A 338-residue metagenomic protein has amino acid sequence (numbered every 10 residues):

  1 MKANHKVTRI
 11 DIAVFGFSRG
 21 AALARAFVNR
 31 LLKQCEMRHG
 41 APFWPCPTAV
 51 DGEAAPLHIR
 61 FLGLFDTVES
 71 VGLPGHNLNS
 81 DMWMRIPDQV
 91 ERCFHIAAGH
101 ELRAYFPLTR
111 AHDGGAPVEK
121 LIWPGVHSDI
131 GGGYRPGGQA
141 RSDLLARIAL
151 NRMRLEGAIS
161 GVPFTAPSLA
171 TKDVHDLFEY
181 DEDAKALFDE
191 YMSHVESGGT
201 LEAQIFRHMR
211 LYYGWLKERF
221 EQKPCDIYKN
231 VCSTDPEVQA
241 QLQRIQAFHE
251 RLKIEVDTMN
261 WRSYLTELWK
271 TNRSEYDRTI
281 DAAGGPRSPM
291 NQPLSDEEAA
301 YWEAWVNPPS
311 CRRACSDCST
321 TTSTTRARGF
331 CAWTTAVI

Functional and structural regions predicted by a protein language model:
M1-I338: Active-site- or binding-pocket-proximal scaffold segments within functional domains
